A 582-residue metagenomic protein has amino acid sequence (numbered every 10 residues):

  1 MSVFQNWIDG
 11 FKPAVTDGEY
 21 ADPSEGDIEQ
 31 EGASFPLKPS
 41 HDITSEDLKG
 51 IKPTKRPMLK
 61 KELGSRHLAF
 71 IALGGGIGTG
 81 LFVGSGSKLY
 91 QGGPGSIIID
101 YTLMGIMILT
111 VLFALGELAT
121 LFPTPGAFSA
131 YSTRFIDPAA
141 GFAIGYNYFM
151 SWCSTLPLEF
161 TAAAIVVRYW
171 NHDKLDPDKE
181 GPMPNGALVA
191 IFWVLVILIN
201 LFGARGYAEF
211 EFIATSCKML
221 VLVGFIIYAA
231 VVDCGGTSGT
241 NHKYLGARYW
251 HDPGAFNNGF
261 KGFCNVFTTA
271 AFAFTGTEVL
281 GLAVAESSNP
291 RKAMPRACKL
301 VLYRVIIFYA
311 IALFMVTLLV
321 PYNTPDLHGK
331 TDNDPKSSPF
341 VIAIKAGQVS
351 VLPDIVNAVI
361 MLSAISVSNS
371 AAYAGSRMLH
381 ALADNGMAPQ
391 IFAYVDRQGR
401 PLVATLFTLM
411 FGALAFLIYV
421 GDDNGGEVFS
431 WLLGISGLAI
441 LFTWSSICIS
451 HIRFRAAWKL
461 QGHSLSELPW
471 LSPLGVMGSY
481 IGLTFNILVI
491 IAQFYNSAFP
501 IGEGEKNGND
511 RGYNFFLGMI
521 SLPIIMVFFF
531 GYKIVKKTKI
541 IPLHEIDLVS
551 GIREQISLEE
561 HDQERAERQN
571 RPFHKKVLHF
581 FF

Functional and structural regions predicted by a protein language model:
M1-G86, Y90-G95, I108-L109, R248 (+1 more regions): Membrane-interface "cap" regions at the ends of multi-pass membrane proteins
T16-Y20, S24, E29, L59 (+2 more regions): Helix-loop-helix junctions that connect adjacent transmembrane segments in multi-pass membrane transporters
L59-K60, F70, L81-K179: Extracellular loop-to-transmembrane helix junctions
Y101-M104, N171-A204, L222-F225, H242-L245 (+4 more regions): Transmembrane alpha-helical segments of multi-pass small-molecule transport proteins
T124, N147-A162, T269, F274-S287 (+4 more regions): Membrane-helix boundary/coupling elements in multi-pass transport proteins
F128-T133, D137, D173, V266 (+3 more regions): TM-loop-TM module centered on a large, flexible mid-protein loop between adjacent transmembrane helices in multi-pass
S129-R134, F160-N185, G281-R291, R296-L302 (+3 more regions): Helix-loop-helix connectors at the membrane interface of multi-pass transporters/channels
Y394-G399, W444-G518, D547: C-terminal membrane-solvent junction of multi-pass transporters and transport-like membrane proteins
